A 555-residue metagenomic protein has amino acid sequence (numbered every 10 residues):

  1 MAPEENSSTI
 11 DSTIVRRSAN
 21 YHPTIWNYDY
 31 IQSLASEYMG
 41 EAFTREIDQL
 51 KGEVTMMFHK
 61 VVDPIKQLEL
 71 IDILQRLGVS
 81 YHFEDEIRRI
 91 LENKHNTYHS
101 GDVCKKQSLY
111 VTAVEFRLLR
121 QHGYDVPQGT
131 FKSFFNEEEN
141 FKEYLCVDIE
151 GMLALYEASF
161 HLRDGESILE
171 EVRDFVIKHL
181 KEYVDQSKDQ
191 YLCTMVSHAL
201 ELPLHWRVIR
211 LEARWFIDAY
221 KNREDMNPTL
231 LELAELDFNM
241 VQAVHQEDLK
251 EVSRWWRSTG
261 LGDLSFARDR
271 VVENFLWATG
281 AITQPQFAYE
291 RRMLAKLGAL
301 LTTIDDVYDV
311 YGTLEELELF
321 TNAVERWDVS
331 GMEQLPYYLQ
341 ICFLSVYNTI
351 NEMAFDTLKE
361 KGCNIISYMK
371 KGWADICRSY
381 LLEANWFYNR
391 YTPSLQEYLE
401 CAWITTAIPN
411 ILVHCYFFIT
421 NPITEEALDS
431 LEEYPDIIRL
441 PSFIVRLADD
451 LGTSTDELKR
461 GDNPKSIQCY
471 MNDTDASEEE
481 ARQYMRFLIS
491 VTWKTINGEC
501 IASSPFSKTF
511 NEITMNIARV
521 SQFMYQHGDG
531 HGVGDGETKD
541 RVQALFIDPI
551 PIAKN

Functional and structural regions predicted by a protein language model:
M1-N555: Terpene synthase/cyclase
